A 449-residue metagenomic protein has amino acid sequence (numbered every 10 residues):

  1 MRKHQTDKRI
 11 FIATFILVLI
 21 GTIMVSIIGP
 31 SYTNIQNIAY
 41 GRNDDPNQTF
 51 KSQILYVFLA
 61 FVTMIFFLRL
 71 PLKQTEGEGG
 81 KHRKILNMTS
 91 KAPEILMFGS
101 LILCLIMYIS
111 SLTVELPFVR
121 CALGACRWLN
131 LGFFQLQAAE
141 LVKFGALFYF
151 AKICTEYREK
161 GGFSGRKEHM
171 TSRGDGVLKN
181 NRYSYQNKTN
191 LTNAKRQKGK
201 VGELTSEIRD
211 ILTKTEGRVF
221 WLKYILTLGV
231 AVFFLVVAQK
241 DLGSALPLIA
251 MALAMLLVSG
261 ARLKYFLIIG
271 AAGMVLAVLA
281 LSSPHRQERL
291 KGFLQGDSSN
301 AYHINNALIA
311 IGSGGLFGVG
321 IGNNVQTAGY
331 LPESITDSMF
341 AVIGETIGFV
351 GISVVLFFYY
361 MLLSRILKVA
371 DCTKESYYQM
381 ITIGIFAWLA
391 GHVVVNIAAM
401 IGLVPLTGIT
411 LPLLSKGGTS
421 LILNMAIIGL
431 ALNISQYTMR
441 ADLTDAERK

Functional and structural regions predicted by a protein language model:
M1-I12, L17, I23-S26, P30-Q239 (+4 more regions): Membrane-helix boundary/helix-loop-helix interface segments in multi-pass membrane proteins
L55-A60, E345-L363: Hydrophobic alpha-helical transmembrane segments
P93-L101, G176, L222-L281: Hydrophobic alpha-helical segments of polytopic membrane proteins
L105-V114, L257-Y265, A277-R286, H392-N396: Juxtamembrane membrane-interface segments at transmembrane alpha-helix termini
A122-W128, L257, Y265-V354, K374-I381: Hydrophobic, glycine- and aromatic-enriched re-entrant/interface helices and adjoining loop segments
F148, E216, F220, Y224 (+6 more regions): Alpha-helical transmembrane segments of multi-pass membrane proteins, especially transporters and channels
R365-D371: Small-residue-rich helix-loop
D371-G408, L414: Loop-to-helix entry and N-terminal half of a specific, functionally important transmembrane alpha helix in multi-pass
